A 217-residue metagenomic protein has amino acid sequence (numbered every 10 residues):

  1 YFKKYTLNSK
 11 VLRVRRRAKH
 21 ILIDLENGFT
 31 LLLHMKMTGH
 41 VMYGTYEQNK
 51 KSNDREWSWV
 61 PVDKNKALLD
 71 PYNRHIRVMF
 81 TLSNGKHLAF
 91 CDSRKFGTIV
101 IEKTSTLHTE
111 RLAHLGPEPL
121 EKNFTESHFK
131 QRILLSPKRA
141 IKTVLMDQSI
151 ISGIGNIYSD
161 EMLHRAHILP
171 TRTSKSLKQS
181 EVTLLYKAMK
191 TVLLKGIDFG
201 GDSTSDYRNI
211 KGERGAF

Functional and structural regions predicted by a protein language model:
Y1-F2, L7, R15, H128-F217: Basic, nucleic-acid-binding surfaces and adjacent catalytic neighborhoods in DNA/RNA-processing proteins
Y1-K138, S149: Short loop/hinge segments at the start of secondary-structure elements
